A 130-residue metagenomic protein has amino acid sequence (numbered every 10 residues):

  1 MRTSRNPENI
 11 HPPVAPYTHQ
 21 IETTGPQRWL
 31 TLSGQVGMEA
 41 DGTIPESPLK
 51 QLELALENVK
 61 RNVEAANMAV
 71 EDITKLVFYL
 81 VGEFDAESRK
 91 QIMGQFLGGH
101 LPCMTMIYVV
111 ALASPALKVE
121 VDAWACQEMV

Functional and structural regions predicted by a protein language model:
M1-T74, L80-V130: N-terminal presequence-like segments and the immediate start of the first folded domain
